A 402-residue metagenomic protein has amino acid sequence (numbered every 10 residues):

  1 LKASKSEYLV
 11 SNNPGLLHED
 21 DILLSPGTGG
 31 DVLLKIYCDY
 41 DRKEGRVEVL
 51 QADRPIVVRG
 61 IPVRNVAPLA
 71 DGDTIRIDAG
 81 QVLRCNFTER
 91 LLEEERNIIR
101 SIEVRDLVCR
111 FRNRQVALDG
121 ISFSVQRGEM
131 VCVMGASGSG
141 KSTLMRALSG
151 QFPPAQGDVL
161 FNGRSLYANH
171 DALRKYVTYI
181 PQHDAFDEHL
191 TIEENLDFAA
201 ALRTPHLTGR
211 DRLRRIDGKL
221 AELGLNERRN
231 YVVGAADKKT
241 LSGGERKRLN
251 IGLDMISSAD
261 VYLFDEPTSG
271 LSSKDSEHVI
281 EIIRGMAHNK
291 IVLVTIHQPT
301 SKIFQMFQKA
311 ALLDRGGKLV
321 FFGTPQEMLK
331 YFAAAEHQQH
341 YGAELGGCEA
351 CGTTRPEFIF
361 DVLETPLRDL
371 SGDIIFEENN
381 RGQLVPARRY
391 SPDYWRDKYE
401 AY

Functional and structural regions predicted by a protein language model:
P14, E19-R54, V58-R64, L69-T74 (+7 more regions): Topological signature of polytopic alpha-helical transporters
I102, A117-G120, R174: Conserved structural motif at the start of ABC-family nucleotide-binding domains
M134-S137: The feature captures the beta-strand-to-loop junction immediately N-terminal to the Walker
S149: Helix-to-loop junction immediately C-terminal to a conserved catalytic motif
H183, E188-P205, R215: Q-loop/switch helix immediately C-terminal to the Walker
I251-G252, V279: Hydrophobic anchor residue at the start of the ABC signature
M255-D260: A short, proline-enriched helix->beta-strand linker immediately N-terminal to the Walker B motif in ABC-type P-loop
Y262-E266: Catalytic Walker B motif of ABC-type/P-loop ATPase nucleotide-binding domains
